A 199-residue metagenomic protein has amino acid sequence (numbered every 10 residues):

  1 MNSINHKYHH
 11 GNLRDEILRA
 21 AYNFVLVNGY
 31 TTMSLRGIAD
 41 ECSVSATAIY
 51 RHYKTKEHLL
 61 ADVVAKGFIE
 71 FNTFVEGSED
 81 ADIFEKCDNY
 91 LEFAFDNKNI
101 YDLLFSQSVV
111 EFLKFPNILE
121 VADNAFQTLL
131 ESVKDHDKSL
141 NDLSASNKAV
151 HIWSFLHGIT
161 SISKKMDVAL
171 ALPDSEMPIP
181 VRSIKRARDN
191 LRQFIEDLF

Functional and structural regions predicted by a protein language model:
M1-N12: N-terminal intrinsically disordered/low-complexity leader segments
G11-R19, T31-T32, S43, R51-E76 (+2 more regions): An amphipathic alpha-helix adjacent to DNA-recognition modules
F24-M33: Short helix/strand-capping hinge loops at secondary-structure junctions that flank key functional elements
R36, T47: Residues within helix-turn-helix
D62, T73-I100, D142, K148-I152: Hydrophobic alpha-helical connector segments
A65-E85, L119-D123, Q127-L140: Amphipathic alpha-helical linker/stalk segments
N99-E131, D174-M177: Short secondary-structure transition hinges
P116-L119, K134-Q193: Hydrophobic/aromatic-rich alpha-helical bundle segments in the mid-to-C-terminal region
